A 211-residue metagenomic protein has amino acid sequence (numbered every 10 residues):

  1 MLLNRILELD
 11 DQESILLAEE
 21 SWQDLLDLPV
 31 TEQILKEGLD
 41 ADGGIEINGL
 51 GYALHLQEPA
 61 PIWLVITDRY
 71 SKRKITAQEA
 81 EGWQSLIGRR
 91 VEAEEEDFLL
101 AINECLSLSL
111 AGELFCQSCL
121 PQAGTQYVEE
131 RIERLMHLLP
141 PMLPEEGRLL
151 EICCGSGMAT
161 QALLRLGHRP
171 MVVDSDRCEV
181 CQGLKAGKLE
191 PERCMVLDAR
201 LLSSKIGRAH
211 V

Functional and structural regions predicted by a protein language model:
L2-C105: N-terminal accessory interaction module
T125-E146: Conserved alpha-helix/loop element of class I SAM-dependent methyltransferases that forms part of the SAM/SAH-binding
P144-G155: Conserved class I S-adenosyl-L-methionine
S156-G167: Conserved SAM-binding loop of SAM-dependent methyltransferases across substrates and taxa, primarily the Class I
R169-D174: Conserved SAM-binding motif I beta-strand of class I
D176-C178: Conserved SAM/SAH-binding beta-strand->alpha-helix loop
L189-L201: Conserved SAM-binding strand-loop segment of SAM-dependent methyltransferases
A209-V211: Conserved small/polar residues in nucleotide/adenosyl-binding loops
